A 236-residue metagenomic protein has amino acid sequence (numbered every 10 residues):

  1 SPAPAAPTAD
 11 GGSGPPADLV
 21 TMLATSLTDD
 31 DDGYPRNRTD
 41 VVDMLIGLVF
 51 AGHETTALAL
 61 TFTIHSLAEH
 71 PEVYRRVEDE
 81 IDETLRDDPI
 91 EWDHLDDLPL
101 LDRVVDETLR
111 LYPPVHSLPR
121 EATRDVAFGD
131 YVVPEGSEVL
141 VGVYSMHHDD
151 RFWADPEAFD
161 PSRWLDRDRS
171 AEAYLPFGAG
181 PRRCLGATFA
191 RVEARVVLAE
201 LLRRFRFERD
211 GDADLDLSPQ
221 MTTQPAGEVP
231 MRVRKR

Functional and structural regions predicted by a protein language model:
S1-A59: Conserved cytochrome P450 catalytic core segment spanning the I/J/K helices
T8-T21, S66-V115, G129, P134-S137 (+3 more regions): Cytochrome P450 I-helix active-site segment
D32-R38, R167-Y174: Active-site-adjacent bridging/hinge elements
T55-A68, V197: Short, small-residue alpha-helix embedded
P71-V73, F189-T223: Cytochrome P450 heme-binding "Cys pocket" and the immediately downstream C-terminal segment
P119, V141-D168: Conserved cytochrome P450 K-helix/beta-meander segment immediately N-terminal to the heme-binding cysteine loop
